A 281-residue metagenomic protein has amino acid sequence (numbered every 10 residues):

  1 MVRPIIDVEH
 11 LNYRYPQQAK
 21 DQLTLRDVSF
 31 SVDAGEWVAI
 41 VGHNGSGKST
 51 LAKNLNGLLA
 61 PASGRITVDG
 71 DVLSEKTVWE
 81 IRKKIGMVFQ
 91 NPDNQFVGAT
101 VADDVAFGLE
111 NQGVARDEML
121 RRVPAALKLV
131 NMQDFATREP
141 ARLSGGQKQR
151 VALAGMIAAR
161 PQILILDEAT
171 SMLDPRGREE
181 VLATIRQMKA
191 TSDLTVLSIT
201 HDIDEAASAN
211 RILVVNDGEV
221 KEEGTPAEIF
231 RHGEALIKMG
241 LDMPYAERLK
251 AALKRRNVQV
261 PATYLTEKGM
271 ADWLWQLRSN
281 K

Functional and structural regions predicted by a protein language model:
V41-H43: The feature captures the beta-strand-to-loop junction immediately N-terminal to the Walker
N56: Helix-to-loop junction immediately C-terminal to a conserved catalytic motif
G64-V72, I81: Conserved ABC transporter NBD signature motif
D117-F135: Conserved ABC ATPase "signature" region
E139-L143, Q147: Conserved ABC ATPase signature
L164-D167: Catalytic Walker B motif of ABC-type/P-loop ATPase nucleotide-binding domains
